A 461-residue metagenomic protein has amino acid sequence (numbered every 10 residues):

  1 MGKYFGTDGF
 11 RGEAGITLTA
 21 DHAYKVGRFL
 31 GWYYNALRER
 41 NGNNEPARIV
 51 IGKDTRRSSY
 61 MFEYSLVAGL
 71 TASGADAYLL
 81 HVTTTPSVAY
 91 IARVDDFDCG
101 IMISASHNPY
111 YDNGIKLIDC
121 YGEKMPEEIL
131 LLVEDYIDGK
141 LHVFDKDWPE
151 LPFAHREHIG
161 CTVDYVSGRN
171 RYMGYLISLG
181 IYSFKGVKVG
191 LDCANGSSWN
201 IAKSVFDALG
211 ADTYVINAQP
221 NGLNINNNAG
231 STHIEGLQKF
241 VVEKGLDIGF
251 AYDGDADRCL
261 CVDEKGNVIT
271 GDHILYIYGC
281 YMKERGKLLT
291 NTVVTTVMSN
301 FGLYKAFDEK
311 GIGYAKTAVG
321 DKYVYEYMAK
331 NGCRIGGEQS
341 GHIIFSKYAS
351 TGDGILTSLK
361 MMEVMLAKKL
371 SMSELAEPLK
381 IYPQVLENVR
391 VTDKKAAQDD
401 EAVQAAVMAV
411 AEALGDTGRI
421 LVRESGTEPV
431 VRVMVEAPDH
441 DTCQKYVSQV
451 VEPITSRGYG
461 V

Functional and structural regions predicted by a protein language model:
M1-A68, A72-S73, T162-G186, K395-A396: An N-terminal, well-structured beta->alpha segment
D8, I51, V88, I101 (+11 more regions): Buried hydrophobic positions in well-ordered alpha/beta secondary-structure cores of metabolic enzymes
E13, N113-V242: Gly/Ser/Thr-enriched, mixed-charge loops and adjacent short helices that form phosphate/oxyanion-binding elements
A36, R40, R48-D112, S204-V262: N-terminal small/polar loop signature for handling phosphorylated ligands or for N-terminal nucleophile
G42-D54, K188-G190, N291-V297, R432-M434: Short glycine-rich phosphate-binding loop at a beta-alpha junction
L80, L131-M173, S178, E264-G337 (+1 more regions): Proline/glycine-rich low-complexity loops and linkers
P126, V215, N267-G286, G354-V364 (+1 more regions): Gly/Ser/Thr-rich active-site loops/lids in small-molecule metabolic enzymes that frequently grip phosphoryl groups
I248, R285-V461: Phosphate-binding and adjacent anionic-ligand microenvironments
